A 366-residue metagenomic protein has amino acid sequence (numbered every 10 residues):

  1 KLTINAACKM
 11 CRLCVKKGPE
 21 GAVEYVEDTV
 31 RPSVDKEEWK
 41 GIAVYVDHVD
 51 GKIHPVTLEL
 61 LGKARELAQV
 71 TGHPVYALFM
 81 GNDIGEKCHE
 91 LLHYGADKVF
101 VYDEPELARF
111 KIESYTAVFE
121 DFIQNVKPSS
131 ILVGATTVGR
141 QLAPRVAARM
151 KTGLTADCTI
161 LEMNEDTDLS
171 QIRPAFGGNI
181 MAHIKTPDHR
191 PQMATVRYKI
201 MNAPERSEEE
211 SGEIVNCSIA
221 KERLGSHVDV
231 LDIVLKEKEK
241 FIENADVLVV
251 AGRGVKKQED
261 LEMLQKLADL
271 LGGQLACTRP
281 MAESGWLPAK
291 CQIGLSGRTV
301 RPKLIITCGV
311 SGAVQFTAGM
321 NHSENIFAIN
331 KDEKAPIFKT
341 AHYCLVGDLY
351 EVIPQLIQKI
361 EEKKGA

Functional and structural regions predicted by a protein language model:
K1-A366: N-terminal glycine-rich FAD/FM-binding segment characteristic of electron-transfer flavoproteins
